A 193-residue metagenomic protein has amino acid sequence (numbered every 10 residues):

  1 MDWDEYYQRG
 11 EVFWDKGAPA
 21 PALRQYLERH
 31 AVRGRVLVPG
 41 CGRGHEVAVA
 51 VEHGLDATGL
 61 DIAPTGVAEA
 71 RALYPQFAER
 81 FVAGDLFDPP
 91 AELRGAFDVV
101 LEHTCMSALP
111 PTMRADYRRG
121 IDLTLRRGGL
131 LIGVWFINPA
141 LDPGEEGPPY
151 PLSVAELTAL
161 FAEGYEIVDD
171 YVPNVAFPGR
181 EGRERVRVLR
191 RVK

Functional and structural regions predicted by a protein language model:
M1-L37, G42-L93, L109-K193: Class I (Rossmann-like) S-adenosyl-L-methionine-dependent methyltransferase catalytic domain, capturing the SAM-binding
D98: Conserved acidic residues
L101: A conserved beta-strand element that flanks and buttresses the S-adenosyl-L-methionine
T104, A108: Short catalytic micro-motifs in class I SAM-dependent methyltransferases
